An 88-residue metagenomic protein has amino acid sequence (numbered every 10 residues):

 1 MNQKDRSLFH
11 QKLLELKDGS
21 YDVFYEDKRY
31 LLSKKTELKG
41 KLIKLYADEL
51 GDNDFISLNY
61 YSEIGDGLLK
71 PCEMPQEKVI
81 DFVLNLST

Functional and structural regions predicted by a protein language model:
M1-S33: Negatively charged, low-complexity tracts enriched in Asp/Glu with abundant Ser/Thr
L38-K78: Acidic, aromatic-enriched beta-alpha/helix-loop junctions
